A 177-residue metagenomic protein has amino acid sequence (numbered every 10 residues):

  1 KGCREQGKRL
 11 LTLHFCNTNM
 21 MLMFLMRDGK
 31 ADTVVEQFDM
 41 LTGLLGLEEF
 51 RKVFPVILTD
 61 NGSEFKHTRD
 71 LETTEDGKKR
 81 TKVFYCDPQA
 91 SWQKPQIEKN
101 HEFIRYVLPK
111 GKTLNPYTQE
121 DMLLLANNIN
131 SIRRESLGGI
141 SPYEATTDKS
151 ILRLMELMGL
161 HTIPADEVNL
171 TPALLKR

Functional and structural regions predicted by a protein language model:
K1-M20: An active-site-proximal beta-strand-loop segment
G2-Q6, M23-E48: Active-site beta-loop-alpha junctions of metal-dependent nucleic acid enzymes, especially the RNase H-like/DDE
C3-E5, G62-H67: Short acidic, Gly/Ser-rich segments with clustered Asp/Glu that frequently serve as metal-coordination loops in enzyme
N19-F24, Y85, K110: Short small-residue beta-strand/loop micro-motif enriched in glycine and branched aliphatics
M23, P55-D60: Short catalytic-loop micro-motif centered on adjacent basic/acidic residues
E48-V53, K78-K79: Short helix-terminating capping/connector loops at secondary-structure junctions
T59-N61, T68-T74, V83-V107, N115-N127: RNase H-like two-metal-ion nuclease catalytic core shared by retroviral integrases and related mobile-element nucleases
K110-R177: C-terminal domain-tail junction helix/linker
